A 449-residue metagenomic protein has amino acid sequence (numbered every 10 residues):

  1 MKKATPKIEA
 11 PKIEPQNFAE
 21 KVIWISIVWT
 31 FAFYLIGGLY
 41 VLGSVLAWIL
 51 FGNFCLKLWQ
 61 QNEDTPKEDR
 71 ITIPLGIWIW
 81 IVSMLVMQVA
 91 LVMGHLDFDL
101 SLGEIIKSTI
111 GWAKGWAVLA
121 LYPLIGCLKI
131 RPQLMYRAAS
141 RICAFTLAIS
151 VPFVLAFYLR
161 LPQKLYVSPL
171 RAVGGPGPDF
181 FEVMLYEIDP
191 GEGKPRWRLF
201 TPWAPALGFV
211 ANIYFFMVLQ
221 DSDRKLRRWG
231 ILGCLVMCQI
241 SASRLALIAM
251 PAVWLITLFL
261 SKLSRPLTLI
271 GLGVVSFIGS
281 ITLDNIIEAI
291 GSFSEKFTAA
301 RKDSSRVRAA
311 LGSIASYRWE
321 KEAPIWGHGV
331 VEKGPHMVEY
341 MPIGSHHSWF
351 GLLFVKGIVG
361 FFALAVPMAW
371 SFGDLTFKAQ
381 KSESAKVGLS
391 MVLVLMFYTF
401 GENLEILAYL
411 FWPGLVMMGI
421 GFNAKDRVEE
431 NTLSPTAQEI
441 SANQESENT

Functional and structural regions predicted by a protein language model:
A19-A32, G373-E402, F411-V416: Loop-to-helix entry and N-terminal half of a specific, functionally important transmembrane alpha helix in multi-pass
V22-Y34, I49-C127, L393-Y398: N-terminal hydrophobic segments of proteins, predominantly signal-anchor/transmembrane helices of inner/organellar
A32, R137-L161, G175-S241, L247-F259: Alpha-helical transmembrane segments of multi-pass inner-membrane proteins
A47-C55, L389-M396, N403-T449: Transmembrane alpha-helices of multi-pass inner-membrane enzymes
G76-V82, P123-G174: Interfacial loop-to-transmembrane-helix boundary motif in multi-pass membrane proteins
Q88-M93, V151-L161, L258-A299: A membrane-periplasm/extracellular boundary helix in multi-pass inner-membrane enzymes that assemble envelope glycans
K225-R227, P251, L255, K356-M396: Hydrophobic transmembrane alpha-helices and their immediate junctions
E288-K356, L375-K381: Long extracytoplasmic/lumenal interhelical loops at the membrane interface of multi-pass membrane proteins
